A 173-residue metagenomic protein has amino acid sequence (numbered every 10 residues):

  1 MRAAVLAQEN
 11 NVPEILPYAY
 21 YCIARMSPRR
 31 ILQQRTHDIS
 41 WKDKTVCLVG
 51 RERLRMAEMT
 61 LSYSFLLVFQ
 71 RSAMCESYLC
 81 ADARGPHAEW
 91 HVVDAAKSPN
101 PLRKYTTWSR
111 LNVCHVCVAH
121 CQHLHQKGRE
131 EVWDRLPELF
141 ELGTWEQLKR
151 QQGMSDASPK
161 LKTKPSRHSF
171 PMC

Functional and structural regions predicted by a protein language model:
M1-C173: Acidic, serine/threonine- and proline-rich low-complexity regulatory tracts
